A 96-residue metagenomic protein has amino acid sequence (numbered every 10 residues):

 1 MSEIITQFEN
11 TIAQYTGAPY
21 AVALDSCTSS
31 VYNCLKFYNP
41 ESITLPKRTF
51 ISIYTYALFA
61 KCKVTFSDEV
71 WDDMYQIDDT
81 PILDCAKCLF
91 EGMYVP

Functional and structural regions predicted by a protein language model:
M1-F8, V70-W71: A structural motif shared across PLP-dependent enzymes of the aminotransferase-like
T6-I43, Y56, F66: Phosphate-binding glycine-rich loop
S26-C27, T49, M74-I77, E91-Y94: Acidic donor-diphosphate engagement hotspot in glycosyltransferases and nucleotidyltransferases that stabilizes
T28-S30, W71, C88: Short acidic loop-to-helix transition motifs that present clustered carboxylates
L35-C85: PLP-dependent aminotransferase-like
L83-P96: Catalytic core of nucleotide-activated saccharide and alditol-phosphate transferases
